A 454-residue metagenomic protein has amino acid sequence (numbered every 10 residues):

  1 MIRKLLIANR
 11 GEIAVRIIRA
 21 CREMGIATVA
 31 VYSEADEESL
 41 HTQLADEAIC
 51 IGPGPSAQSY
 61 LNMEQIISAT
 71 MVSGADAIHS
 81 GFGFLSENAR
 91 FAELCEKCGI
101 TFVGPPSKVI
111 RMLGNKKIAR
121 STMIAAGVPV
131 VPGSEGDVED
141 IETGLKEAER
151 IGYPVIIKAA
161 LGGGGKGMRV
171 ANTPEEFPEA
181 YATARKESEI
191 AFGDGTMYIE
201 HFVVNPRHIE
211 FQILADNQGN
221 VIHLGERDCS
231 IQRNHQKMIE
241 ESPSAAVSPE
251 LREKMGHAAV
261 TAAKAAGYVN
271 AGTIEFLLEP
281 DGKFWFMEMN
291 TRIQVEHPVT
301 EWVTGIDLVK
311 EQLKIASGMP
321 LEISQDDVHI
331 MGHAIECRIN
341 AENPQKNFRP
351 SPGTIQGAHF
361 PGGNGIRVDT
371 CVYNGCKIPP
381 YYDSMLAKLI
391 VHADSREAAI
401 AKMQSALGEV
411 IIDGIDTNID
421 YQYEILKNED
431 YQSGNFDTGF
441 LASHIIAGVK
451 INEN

Functional and structural regions predicted by a protein language model:
M1-A126, V138-K146, A398: ATP-binding N-terminal substructure of ATP-dependent carboxylate-amine bond-forming enzymes
I2, I7-E23, A48, M71-S73 (+6 more regions): ATP-dependent carboxylate activation and anion-phosphoryl transfer catalytic cores that bind Mg-ATP to form
A57-Q58, I110, G167, H297-V299: A generic structural signal for short coil/turn motifs at secondary-structure boundaries
G133-S134: Conserved beta3 strand of the protein kinase N-lobe
K146-I156: Acidic/histidine-enriched active-site and ligand-binding environments that engage anionic O-linkages
A159: N-terminal nucleotide-binding beta1-loop-alpha1 segment
